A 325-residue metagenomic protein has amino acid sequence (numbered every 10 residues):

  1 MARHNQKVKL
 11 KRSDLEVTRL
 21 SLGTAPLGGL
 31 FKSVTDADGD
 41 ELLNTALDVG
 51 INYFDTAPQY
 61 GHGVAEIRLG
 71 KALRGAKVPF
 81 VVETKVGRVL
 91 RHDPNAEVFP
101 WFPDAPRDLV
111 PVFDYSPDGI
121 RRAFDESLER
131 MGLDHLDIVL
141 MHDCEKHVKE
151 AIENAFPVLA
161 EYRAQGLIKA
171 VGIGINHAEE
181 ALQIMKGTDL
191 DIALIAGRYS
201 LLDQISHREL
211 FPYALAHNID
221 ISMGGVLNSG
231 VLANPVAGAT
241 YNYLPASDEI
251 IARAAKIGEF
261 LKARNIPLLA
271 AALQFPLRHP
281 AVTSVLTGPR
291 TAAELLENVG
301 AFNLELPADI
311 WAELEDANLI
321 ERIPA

Functional and structural regions predicted by a protein language model:
M1-T84, R88-H92: N-terminal binding-site loop/beta-alpha segment at the start of enzyme catalytic domains that lines or forms
H4, C144-P324: Beta/alpha (TIM)-barrel catalytic core signal, keyed to glycine-rich beta->alpha loops juxtaposed to Asp/Glu that bind
L15-L20, G50-N52, K77-F80, L133-D137 (+4 more regions): Short, well-ordered coil/turn segments that N-cap beta-strands
P26-G28, Y60, R88-L90, H142-E145 (+2 more regions): Feature marks short, surface-exposed loop/turn motifs that line or immediately flank catalytic pockets and channel
S33-A46, S116-R130, N176-Q183: Short, acidic/polar
D93-P103, V236-A239: Short, flexible, mixed-charge acidic loops at enzyme active sites
P103-Y115, K256-G258: Short glycine/proline- and acidic residue-enriched helix-loop micro-motifs that form flexible lids or anion-recognition
L128-H147: Active-site groove signature of glycoside hydrolases
